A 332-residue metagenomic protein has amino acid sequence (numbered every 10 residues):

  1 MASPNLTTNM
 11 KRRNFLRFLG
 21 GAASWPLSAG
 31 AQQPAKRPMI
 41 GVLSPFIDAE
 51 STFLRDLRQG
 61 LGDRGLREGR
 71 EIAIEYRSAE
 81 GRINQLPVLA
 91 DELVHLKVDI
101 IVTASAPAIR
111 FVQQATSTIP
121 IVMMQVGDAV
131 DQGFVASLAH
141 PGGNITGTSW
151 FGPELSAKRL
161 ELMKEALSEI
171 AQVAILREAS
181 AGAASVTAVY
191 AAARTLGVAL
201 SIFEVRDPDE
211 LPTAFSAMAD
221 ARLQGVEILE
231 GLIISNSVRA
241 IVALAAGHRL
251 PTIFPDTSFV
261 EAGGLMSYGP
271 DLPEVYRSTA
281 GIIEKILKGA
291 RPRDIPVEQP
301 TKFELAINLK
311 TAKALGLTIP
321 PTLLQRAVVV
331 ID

Functional and structural regions predicted by a protein language model:
M1-D332: Short hydrophobic alpha-helices and adjacent helix-cap/hinge residues
